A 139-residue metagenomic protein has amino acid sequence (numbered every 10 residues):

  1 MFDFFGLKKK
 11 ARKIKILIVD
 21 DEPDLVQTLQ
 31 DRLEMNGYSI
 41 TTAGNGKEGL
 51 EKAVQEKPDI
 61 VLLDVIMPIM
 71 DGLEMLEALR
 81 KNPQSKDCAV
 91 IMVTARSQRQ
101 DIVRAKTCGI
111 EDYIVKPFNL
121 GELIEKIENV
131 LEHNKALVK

Functional and structural regions predicted by a protein language model:
M1-K15, G121-K139: Non-catalytic signal-transmission and effector/linker regions of two-component phosphorelay proteins
Q27-M35: Charged docking surfaces used in two-component/phosphorelay signaling
T42-I60: Acidic, metal-coordinating helix/loop segments flanking the phosphotransfer/catalytic sites of two-component signaling
M67: Receiver (REC) domain active-site loop signature in two-component systems and cognate sites in sensor histidine kinases
E111: Short, glycine/charged-rich "phosphate-handling" switch motifs in NTP-dependent and phosphotransfer domains
K116: A Lys-centered signature of the CheY-like receiver
